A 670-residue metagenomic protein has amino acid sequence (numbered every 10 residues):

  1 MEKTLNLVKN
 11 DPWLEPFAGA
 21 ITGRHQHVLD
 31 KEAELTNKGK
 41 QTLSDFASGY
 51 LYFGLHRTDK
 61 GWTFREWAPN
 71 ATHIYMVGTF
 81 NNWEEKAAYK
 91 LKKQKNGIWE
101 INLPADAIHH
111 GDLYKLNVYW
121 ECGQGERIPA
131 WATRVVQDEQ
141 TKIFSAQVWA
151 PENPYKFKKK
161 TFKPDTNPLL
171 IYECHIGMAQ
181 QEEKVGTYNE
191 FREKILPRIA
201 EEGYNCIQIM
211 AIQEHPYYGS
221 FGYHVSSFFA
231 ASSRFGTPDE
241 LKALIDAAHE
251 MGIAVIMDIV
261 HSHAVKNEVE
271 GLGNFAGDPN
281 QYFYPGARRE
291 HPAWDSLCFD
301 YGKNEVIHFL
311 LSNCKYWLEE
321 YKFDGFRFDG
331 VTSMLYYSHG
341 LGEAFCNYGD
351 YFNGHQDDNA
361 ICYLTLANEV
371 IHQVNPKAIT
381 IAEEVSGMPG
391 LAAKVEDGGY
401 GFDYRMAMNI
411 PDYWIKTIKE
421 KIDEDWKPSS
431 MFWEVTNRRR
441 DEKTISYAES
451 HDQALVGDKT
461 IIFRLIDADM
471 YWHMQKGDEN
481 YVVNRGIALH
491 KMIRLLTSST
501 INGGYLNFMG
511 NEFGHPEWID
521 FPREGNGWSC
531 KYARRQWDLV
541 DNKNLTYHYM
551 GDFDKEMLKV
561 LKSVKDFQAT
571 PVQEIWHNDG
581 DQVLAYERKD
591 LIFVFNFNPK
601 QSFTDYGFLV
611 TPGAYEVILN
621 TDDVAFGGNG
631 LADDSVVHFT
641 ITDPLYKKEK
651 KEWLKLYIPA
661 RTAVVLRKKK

Functional and structural regions predicted by a protein language model:
M1-T63, E84-E85, K90-E173, M178-E183 (+2 more regions): The feature marks proteins involved in alpha-glucan
F64-A68, I74-G78, N598-A614: Surface-exposed beta-strand/loop patches in extracellular or lumenal glycoproteins
E66, L116, C174, I199 (+13 more regions): Conserved, mostly hydrophobic/aromatic
H110-Y114, K589, D634-K670: C-terminal beta-strand-rich structural cap/linker in extracellular carbohydrate-active enzymes
V136, P154, K158-T166, I171 (+2 more regions): Substrate-binding/active-site clefts of carbohydrate-active enzymes
K322-D324, G342-A533, K562-G607, A614 (+1 more regions): Conserved alpha/beta catalytic core and glycan-binding cleft of carbohydrate-active enzymes
N368-E369, N375-P376, R535-E574, A660 (+1 more regions): Aromatic- and carboxylate-lined catalytic core of secreted/periplasmic carbohydrate-active enzymes
M557, G607-I641: C-terminal accessory region downstream of the catalytic core in glycan-modifying enzymes
